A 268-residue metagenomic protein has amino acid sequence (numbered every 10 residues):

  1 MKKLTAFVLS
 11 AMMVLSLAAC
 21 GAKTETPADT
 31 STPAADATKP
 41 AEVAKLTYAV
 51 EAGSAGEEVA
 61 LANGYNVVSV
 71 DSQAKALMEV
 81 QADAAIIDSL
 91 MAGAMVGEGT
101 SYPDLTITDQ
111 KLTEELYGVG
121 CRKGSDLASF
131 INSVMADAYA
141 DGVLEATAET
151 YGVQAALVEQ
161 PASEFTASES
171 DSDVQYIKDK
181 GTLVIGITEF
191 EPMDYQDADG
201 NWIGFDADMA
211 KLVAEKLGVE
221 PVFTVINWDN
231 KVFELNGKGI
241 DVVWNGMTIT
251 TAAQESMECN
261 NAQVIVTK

Functional and structural regions predicted by a protein language model:
M1-L9: Positively charged n-region of N-terminal signal peptides that target proteins for export
M13-L17: Hydrophobic core
A18-A28: Bacterial lipoprotein signal-peptidase II cleavage site
D29-E42, V50, E57-E58, N63-S72 (+5 more regions): Extracytoplasmic small-molecule ligand-binding "clamshell" domains of the periplasmic binding protein/Venus flytrap
G56, F130-A155: Periplasmic-binding protein-like
E58, M78-T113, N230, G246-S256: A ligand-binding cleft/hinge motif common to bilobed small-molecule-binding domains
T108-L116, M257-K268: Short Pro/Gly-enriched coil loops immediately N-terminal to beta-strands
T113-V134, K268: A bilobed periplasmic-binding-protein/Venus flytrap-type ligand-binding module shared by bacterial periplasmic
